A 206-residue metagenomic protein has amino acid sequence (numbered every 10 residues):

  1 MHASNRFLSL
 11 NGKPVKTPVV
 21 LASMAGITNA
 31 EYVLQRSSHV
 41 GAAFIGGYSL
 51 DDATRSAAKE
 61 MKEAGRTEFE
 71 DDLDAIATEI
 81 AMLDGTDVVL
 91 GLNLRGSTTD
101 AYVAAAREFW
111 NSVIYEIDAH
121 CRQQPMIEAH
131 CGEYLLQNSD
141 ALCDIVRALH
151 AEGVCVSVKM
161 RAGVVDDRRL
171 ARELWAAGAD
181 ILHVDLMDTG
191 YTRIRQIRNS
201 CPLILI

Functional and structural regions predicted by a protein language model:
M1-D100: N-terminal capping/small domains of soluble enzymes
Y32-S38, A42, T99-I206: Alpha/beta enzyme core
